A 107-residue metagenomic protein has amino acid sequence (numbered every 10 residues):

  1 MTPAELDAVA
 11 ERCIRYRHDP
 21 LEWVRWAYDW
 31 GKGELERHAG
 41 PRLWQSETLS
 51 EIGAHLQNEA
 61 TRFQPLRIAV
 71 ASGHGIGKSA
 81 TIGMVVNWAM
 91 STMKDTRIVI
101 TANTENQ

Functional and structural regions predicted by a protein language model:
M1-Q107: Phosphate/NTP-binding elements of NTP-utilizing enzymes
